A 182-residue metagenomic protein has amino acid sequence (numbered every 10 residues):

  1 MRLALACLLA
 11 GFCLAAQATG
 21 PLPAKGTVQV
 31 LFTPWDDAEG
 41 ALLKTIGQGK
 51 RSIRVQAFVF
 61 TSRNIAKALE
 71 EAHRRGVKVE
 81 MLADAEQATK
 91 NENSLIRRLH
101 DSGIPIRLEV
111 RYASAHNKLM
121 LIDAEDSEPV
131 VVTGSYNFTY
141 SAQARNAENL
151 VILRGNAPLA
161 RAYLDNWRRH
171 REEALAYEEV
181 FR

Functional and structural regions predicted by a protein language model:
M1-A4: Positively charged n-region of N-terminal signal peptides that target proteins for export
L9-Q17: Hydrophobic h-region of N-terminal signal peptides that target proteins for export in Gram-negative bacteria
Q17-K25: Cleaved targeting-peptide boundary
K25-R54, F58, D165: N-terminal targeting signals for Sec/Tat export/insertion, comprising classic cleavable signal peptides
Q29, R54-A57, E80-D84, R107-L108 (+3 more regions): Structural recognition of the beta-strand scaffold that forms the well-ordered cores of secreted hydrolase catalytic
K44, Q48-P105: Primarily the HKD phosphodiesterase
V59-R63, A85-T89, Y112-S114, D126 (+2 more regions): Solvent-exposed loop/turn segments at secondary-structure junctions within structured extracellular/periplasmic domains
M120-D123, S127-R182: Signature of lipid phosphatidyltransferase scaffolds
